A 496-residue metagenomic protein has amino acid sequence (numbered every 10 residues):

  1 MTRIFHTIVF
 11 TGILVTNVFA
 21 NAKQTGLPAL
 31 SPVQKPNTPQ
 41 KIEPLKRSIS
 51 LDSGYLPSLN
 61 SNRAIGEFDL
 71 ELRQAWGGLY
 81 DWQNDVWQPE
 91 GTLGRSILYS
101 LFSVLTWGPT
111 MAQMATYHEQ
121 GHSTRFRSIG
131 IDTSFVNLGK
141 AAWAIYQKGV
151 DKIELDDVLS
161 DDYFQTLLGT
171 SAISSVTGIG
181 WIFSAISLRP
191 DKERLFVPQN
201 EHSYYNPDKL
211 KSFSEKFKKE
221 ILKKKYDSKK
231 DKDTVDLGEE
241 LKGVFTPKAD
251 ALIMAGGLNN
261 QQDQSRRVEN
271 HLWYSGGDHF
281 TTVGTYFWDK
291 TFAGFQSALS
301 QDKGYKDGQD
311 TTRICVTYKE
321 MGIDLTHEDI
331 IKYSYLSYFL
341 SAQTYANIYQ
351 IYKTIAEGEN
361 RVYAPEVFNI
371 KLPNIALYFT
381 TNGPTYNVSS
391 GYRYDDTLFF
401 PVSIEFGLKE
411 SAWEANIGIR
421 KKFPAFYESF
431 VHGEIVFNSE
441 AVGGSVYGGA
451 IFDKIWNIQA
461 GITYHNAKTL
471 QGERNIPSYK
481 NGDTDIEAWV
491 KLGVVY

Functional and structural regions predicted by a protein language model:
R95-T116, G243-D250: Short pre-active-site segment immediately N-terminal to the catalytic Zn-binding motif
Q113-G130, K211, G257, Q261: Active-site recognition of the HExxH zinc-binding catalytic motif
R127-K216, E220, K232-K242, D250: Post-HEXXH active-site segment of zinc metalloproteases
H271-Y274, Q350-A364, S390-L398, I419-A425 (+2 more regions): Outer-membrane beta-barrel proteins
G284-L398, I404: C-terminal membrane-associated helical module and adjoining short loops/tails
F368-L377, L398-I404, A415, Y427-G433 (+2 more regions): Transmembrane beta-strands of outer-membrane beta-barrel proteins
F379-G383, I404-E410, K421-F423, G433-S439 (+2 more regions): Transmembrane beta-strands of outer-membrane beta-barrel pores
Y386-S390, I417-I419, G482-Y496: Outer-membrane beta-barrel "beta-signal"
